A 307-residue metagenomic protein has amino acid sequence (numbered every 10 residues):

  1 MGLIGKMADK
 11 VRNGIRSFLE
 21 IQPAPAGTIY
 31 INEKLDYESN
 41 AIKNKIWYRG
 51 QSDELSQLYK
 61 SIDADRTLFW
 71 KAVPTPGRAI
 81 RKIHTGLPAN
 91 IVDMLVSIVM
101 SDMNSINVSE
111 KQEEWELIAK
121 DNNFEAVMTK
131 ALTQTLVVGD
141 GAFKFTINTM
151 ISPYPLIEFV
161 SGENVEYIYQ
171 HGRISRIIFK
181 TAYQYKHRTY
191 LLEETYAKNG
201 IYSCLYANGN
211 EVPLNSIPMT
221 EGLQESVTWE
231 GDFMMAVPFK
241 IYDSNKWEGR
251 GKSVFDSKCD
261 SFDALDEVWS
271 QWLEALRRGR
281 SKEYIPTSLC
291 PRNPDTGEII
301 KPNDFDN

Functional and structural regions predicted by a protein language model:
M1, I42, L55-I62, F69 (+3 more regions): Extended hydrophobic/Leu-rich segments
M1-I157: Extended, helix-rich architectural segments
K6-D9, F18, I31, E54 (+12 more regions): Intrinsically disordered, low-complexity, compositionally biased regions/tails
E20-Q22, K71-V73, T85, L136 (+7 more regions): Compositionally biased, intrinsically disordered/low-complexity regions enriched for serine, proline and threonine
P25-G27, P76, N90, P155-I157 (+6 more regions): Intrinsically disordered, low-complexity segments enriched in proline/serine/threonine
N40, T67, L95, N104 (+8 more regions): Intrinsically disordered, low-complexity regions of eukaryotic proteins
E116, T129-L132, V137, A142-K252: Extended, regular secondary-structure scaffolds
T220-N307: Extended, charged amphipathic alpha-helical segments
